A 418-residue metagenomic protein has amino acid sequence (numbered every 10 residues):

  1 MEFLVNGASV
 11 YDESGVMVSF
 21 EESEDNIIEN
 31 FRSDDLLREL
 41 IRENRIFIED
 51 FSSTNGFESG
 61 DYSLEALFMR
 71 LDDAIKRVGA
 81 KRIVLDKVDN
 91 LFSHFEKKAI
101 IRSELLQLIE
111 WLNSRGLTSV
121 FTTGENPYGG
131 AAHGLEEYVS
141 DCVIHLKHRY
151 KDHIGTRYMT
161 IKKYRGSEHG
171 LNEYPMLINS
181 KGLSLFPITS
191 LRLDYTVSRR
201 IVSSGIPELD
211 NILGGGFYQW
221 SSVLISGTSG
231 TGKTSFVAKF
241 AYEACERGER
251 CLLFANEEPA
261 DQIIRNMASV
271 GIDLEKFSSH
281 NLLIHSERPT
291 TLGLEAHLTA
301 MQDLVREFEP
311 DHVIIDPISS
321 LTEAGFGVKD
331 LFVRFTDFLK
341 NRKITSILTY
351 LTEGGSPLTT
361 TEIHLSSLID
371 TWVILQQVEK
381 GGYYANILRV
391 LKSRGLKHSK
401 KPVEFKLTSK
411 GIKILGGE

Functional and structural regions predicted by a protein language model:
M1-E29, P187-I264, A268-V270: The Walker A/P-loop phosphate-binding site
F3, R32, G130-G134, L146-H148 (+7 more regions): Short beta-alpha junctions and helix-cap segments that line functional grooves
Y11-S14, E43-N44, G116-L117, V139-C142 (+7 more regions): Short glycine-/polar-rich loops that comprise or flank the Walker A/P-loop and associated switch/sensor motifs
Y11-S93, E249-D330: Conserved inter-motif catalytic segment of the P-loop NTP-binding fold
V16-V18, F47-E49, V120, I144 (+5 more regions): Hydrophobic/aromatic beta-strand patches that form the interior of the parallel beta-sheet core in alpha/beta enzyme
E21-D25, S33, S52-G56, D89-L91 (+13 more regions): Conserved nucleotide-binding/hydrolysis micro-motifs of P-loop NTPases
S53, M69, D73-V78, H148-P207 (+2 more regions): Conserved P-loop NTPase
D61-Y138, V143, G293-W372, Q376 (+1 more regions): P-loop NTPase motor core
